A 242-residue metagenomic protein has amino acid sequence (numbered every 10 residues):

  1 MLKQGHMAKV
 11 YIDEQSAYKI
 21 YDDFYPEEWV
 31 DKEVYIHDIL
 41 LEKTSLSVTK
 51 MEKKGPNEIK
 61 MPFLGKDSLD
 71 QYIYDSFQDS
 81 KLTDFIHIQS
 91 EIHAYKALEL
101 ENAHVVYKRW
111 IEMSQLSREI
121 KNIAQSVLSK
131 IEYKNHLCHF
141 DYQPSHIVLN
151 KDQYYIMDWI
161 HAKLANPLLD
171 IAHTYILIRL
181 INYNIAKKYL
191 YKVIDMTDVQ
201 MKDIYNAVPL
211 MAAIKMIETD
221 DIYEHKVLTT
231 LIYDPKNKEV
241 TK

Functional and structural regions predicted by a protein language model:
M1-D38, Q71-Y72: ATP-binding glycine-rich loop module of kinase domains
A8, P56, H173-K242: Helix-rich C-terminal or lid/interface subdomains of diverse kinases
E33, H37-L40, T49, Q89-I92 (+1 more regions): AlphaC helix (C-helix) of the protein kinase catalytic domain N-lobe, especially the conserved acidic-hydrophobic
L41, D75-A103: Internal "kinase-insert"/substrate-recognition segments embedded within catalytic cores of ATP-dependent enzymes
L41-G55: Conserved HxN/HPN-centered segment at the entrance to the catalytic loop of eukaryotic protein kinase-like domains
P56-S68: Conserved short submotifs of the Hanks-type protein kinase catalytic core that shape the nucleotide-binding pocket
A94-F140, P144, N150, Y155 (+2 more regions): An alpha-helical support segment within catalytic cores of ATP-dependent transferases
S145-I171: Catalytic activation segment of kinase domains across protein kinase-like and atypical kinase folds
